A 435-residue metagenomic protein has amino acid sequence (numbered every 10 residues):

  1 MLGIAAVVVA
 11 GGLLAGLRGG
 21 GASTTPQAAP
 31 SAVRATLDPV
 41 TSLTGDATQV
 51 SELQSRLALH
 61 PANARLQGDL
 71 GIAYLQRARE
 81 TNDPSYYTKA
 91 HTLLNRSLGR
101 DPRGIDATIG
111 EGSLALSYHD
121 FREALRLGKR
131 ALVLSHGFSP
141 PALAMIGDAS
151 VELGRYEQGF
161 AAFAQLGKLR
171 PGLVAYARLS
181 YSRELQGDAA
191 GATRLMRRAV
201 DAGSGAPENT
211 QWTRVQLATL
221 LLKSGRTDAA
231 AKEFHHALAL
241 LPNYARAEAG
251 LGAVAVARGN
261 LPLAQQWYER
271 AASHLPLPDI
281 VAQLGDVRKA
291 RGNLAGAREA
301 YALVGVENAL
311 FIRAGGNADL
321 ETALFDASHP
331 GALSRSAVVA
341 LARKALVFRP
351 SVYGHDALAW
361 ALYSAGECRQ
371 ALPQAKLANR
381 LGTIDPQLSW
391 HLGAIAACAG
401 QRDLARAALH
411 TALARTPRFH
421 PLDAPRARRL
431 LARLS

Functional and structural regions predicted by a protein language model:
M1-R100, I105-D106, R126, P417-R418 (+2 more regions): N-terminal leader/linker segments that initiate helical-solenoid repeat arrays
P61, P102, H136-G137, R170-P171 (+9 more regions): Short coil turns that delineate tetratricopeptide repeat
R65, I72, D106, P140-P141 (+10 more regions): Start-of-helix register in tetratricopeptide repeats
D69, G110, A144-M145, R178-L179 (+8 more regions): Canonical tetratricopeptide repeat
R77, T81-P84, Y118, L153 (+7 more regions): Structural motif corresponding to the intra-repeat A-B loop/turn of tetratricopeptide repeats
